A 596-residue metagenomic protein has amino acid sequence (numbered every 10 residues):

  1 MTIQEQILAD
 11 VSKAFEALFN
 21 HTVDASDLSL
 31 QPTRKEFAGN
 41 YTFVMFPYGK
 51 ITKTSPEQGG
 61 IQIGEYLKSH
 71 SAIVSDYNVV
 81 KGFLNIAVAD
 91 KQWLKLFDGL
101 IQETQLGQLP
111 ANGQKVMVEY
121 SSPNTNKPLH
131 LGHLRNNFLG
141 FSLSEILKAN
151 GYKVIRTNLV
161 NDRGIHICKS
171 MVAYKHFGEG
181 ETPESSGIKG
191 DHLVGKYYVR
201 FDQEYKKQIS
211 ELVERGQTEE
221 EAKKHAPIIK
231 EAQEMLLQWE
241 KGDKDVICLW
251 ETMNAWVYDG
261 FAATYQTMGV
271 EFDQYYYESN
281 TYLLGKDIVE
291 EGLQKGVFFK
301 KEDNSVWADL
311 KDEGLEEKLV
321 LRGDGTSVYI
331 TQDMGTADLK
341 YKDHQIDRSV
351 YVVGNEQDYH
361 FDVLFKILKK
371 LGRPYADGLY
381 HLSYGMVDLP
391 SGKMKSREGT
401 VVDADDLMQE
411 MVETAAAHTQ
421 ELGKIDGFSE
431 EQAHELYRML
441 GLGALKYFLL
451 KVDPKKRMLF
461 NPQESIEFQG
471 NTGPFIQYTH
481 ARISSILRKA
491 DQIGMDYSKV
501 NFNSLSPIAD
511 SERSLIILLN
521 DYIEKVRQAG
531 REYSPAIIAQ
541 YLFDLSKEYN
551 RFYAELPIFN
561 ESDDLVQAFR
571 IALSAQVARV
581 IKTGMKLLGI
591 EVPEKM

Functional and structural regions predicted by a protein language model:
M1-L94, P110-M596: Non-catalytic interaction-recognition regions
Q92-G107: Secondary-structure boundary elements
